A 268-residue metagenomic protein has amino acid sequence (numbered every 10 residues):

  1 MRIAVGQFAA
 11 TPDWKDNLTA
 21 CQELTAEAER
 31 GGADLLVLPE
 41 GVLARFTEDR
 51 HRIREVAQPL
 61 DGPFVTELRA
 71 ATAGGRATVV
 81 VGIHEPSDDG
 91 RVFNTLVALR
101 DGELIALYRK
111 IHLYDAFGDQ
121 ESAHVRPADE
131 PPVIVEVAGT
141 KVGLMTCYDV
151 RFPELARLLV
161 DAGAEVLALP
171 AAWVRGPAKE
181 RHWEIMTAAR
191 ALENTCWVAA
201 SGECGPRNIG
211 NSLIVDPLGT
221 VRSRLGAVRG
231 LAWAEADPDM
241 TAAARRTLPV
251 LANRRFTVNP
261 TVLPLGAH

Functional and structural regions predicted by a protein language model:
M1-P12, V37, T95, L107 (+2 more regions): Active-site-proximal beta-strand elements of phosphoester/diester hydrolases
G6, Y108, V135, S201 (+2 more regions): Hydrophobic residues at beta-strand termini and immediately following loops that shape nucleotide-binding pockets
W14, E23-D101, R175-L192: Cys-nucleophile CN-hydrolase/nitrilase-fold catalytic domain and related Cys-dependent amidase chemistry that acts on
D16-T25, F152-R157: Short, acidic/polar
A44, V97, L107-Y114, L213 (+1 more regions): Short beta->alpha transition motifs characteristic of CBS
L60-V80, V150-A232: CN hydrolase (nitrilase-like) catalytic-core segments centered on the catalytic cysteine and neighboring Lys/Glu
S87-A162, R175-I185, A189, T247-V250: Active-site catalytic loop in hydrolytic enzyme cores
E203-H268: C-terminal beta-strand edge segments of enzyme domains
